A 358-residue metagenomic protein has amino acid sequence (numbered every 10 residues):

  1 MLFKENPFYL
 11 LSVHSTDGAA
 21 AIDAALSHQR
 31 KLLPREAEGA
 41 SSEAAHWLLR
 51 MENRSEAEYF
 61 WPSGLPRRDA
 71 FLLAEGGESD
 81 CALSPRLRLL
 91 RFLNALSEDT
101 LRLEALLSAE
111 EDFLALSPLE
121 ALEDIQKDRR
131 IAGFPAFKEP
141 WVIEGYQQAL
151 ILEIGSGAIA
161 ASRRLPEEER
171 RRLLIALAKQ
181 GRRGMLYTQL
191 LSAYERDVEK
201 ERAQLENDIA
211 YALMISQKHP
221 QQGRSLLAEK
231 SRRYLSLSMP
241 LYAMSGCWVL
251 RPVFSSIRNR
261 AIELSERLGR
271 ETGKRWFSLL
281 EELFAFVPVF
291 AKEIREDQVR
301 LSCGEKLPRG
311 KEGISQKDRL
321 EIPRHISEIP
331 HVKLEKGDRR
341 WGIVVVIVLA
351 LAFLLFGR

Functional and structural regions predicted by a protein language model:
M1-E36, A40, A44-W47, N53-S55 (+1 more regions): N-terminal J-domain/J-like co-chaperone modules of DnaJ/Hsp40 proteins
L10, A136, Q148, L355-R358: Intrinsically disordered, low-complexity regions enriched in small/polar residues
I22-D23, A40, A44, G64-E335: Amphipathic alpha-helical protein-interaction segments
E335-R358: Alpha-helical transmembrane anchor segments and their immediate juxtamembrane flanks, especially terminal single-pass
